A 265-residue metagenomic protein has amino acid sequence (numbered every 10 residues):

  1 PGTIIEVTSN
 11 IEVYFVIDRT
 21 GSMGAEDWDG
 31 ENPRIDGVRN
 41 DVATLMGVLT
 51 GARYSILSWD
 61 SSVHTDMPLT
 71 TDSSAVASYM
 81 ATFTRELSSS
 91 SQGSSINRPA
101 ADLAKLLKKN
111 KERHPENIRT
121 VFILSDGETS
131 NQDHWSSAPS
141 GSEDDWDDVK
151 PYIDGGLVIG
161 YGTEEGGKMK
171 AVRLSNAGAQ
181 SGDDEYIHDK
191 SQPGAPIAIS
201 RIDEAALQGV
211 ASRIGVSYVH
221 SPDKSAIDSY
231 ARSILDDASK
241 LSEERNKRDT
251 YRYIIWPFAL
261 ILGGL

Functional and structural regions predicted by a protein language model:
P1-T3, D237-L265: C-terminal signal-anchor/stop-transfer transmembrane helix together with its immediate cytosolic, Lys/Arg-enriched
V7-P68, T120-L124: Von Willebrand factor
I17-T20, L103, P115-A138, I159-T163 (+1 more regions): DG-centered beta-turn motif at the end of beta-strands
G21, A43-G51, A81, R85 (+3 more regions): Sec-exported extracytoplasmic/periplasmic mature domains
M23-D27, H64-M67, S130-H134, G166-M169 (+1 more regions): Extracytoplasmic/secreted cell-surface and envelope-processing proteins
H64-T65, S74-N117, Y161-G166: Von Willebrand factor
G127-I202: VWA/integrin I-like adhesion module and closely mimicked acidic/polar interface patches used
D203-D237: Extended, hydrophilic extramembrane loops/domains of integral membrane proteins
